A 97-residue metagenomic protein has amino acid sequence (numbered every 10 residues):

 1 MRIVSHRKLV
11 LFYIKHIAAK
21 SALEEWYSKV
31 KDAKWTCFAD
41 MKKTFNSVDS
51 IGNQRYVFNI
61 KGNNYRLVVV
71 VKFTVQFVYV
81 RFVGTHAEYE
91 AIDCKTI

Functional and structural regions predicted by a protein language model:
M1-N64, F73-F77, A87-I97: Basic, Lys/Arg-enriched alpha-helical interface segments
V80-G84: Catalytic Cys-His active-site segments of thiol-dependent hydrolases/isopeptidases
